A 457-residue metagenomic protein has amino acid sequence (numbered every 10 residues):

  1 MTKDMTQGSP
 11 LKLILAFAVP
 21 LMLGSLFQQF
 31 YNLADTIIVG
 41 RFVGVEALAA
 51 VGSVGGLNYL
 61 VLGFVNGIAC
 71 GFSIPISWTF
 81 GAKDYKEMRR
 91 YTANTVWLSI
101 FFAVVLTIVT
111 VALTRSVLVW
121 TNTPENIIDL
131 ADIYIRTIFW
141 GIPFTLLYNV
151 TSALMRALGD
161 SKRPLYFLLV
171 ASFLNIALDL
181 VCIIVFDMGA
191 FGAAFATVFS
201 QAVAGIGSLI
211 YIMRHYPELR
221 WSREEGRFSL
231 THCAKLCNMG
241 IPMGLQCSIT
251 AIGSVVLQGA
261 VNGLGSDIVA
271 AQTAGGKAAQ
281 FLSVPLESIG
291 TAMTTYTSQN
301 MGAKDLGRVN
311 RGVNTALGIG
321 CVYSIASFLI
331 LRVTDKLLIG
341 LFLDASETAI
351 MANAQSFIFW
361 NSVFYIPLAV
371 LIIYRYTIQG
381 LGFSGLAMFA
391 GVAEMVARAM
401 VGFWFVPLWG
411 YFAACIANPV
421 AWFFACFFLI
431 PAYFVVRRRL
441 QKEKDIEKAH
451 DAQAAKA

Functional and structural regions predicted by a protein language model:
M1-A18, I76-G141, V185-I241, T297-F364 (+1 more regions): Short alpha-helical transmembrane segments in multi-pass integral membrane proteins
Q7, L11-F30, A34, L57 (+8 more regions): Residue-level signal for short hydrophobic patches within transmembrane helices of multi-pass membrane transporters
A16-D35, T137, Y148, A171 (+4 more regions): Transmembrane helical elements of multi-pass membrane transporters/channels
L21, S25, I37, I74 (+17 more regions): Transmembrane alpha-helix boundary and packing residues in multipass membrane permease domains and related
L26, F30-A49, L118-E125, V181-M188 (+5 more regions): Helix-terminus/linker motif at the lipid-water interface of multi-pass membrane proteins
L48-I108, T145-P164, Q258, A271-D335 (+2 more regions): Small-residue-rich hydrophobic transmembrane alpha-helices
L60-G63, N175-D179, G205-L209, F281-V284 (+3 more regions): Hydrophobic transmembrane alpha-helices of multi-pass small-molecule transporters
A69, T137-R156, P164-S172, A193-S208 (+4 more regions): Short runs within selected transmembrane alpha-helices of multi-pass transporters and secretion channels
